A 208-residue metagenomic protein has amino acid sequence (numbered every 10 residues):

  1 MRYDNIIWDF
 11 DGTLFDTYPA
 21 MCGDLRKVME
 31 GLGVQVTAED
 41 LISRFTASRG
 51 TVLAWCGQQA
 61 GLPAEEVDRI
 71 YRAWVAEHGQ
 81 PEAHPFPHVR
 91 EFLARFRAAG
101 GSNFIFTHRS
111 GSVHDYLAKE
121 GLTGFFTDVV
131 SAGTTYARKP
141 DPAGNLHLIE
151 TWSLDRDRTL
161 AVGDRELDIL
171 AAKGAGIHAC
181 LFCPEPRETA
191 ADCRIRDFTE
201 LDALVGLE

Functional and structural regions predicted by a protein language model:
M1-D4, E65, A94-R97, S110 (+1 more regions): Asp-based, Mg2+/Mn2+-dependent phosphohydrolase catalytic module
R2-E91, R95: N-terminal helical cap/lid subdomain that shapes the substrate entry/recognition surface in HAD-like hydrolases
G12, E39-D40, G79-Q80, G100-G101 (+2 more regions): Short, contiguous strand/loop micro-motifs
Y18, S102-F104: Bulky hydrophobic/aromatic packing residues
Q35, S102, H178: Residue-level detector of anion-binding/catalytic polar loops
T107: Conserved phosphate-coupling serine/threonine residues in phosphotransfer and NTP-handling enzymes
